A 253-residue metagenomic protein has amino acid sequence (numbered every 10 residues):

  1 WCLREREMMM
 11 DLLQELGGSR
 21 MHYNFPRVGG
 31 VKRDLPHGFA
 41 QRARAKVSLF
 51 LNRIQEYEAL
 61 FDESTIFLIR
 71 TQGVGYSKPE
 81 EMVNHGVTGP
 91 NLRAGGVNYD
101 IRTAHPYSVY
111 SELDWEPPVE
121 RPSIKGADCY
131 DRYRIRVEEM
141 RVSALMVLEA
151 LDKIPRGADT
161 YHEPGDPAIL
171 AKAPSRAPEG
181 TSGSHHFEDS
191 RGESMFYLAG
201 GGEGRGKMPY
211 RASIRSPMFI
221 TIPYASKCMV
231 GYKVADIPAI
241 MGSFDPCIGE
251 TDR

Functional and structural regions predicted by a protein language model:
W1-R253: Active-site bordering "gate/hinge" segments that shape substrate access to catalytic or cofactor-binding pockets
